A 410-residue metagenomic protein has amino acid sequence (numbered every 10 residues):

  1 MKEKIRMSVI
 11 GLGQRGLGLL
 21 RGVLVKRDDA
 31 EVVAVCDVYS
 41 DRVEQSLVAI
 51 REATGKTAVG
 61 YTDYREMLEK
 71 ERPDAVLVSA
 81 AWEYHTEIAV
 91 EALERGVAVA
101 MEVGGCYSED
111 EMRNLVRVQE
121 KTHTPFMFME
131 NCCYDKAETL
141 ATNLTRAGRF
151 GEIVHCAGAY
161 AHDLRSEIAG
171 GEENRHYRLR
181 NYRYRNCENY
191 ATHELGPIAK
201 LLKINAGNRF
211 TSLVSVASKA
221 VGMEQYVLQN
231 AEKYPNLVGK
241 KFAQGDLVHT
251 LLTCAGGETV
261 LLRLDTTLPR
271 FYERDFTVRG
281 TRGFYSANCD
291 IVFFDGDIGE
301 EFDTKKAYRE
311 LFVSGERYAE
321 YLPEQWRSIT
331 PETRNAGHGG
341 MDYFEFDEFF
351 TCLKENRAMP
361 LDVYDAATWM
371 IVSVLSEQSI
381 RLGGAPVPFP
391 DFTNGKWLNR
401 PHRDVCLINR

Functional and structural regions predicted by a protein language model:
M1-A53: N-terminal Rossmann-like dinucleotide-binding module
G11, T122-M127, C132-F242: Predominantly a Rossmann-like dinucleotide-binding segment in NAD(P)-dependent oxidoreductases
G18, F271-G280, F284-C289, D295-R410: C-terminal helical cap and adjacent loop that interface with cofactors, partners, or active-site loops
T57-D63: Conserved SAM-binding strand-loop segment of SAM-dependent methyltransferases
L68-K70, A75, A81-W82, T86-Y134 (+1 more regions): Beta-strand-loop-alpha-helix segment that lines the small-molecule cofactor/substrate pocket of alpha/beta enzymes
T250-G256, G280: Active-site beta-strand termini and strand-to-loop segments that position acidic
L262-Y272: Glycine-rich phosphate/pyrophosphate-binding beta-alpha loops
